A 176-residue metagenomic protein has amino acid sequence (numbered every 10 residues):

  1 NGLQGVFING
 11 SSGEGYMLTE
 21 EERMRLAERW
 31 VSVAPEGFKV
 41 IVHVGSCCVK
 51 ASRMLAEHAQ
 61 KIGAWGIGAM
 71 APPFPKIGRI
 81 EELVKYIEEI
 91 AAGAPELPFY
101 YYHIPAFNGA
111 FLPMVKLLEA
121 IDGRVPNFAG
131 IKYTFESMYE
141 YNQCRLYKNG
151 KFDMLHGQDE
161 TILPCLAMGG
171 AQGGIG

Functional and structural regions predicted by a protein language model:
N1-A110: Active-site beta->alpha loop and helix N-cap motifs at the rims of alpha/beta catalytic domains
A91-P95, I104-G176: Catalytic alpha/beta core domains of metabolic enzymes, predominantly
